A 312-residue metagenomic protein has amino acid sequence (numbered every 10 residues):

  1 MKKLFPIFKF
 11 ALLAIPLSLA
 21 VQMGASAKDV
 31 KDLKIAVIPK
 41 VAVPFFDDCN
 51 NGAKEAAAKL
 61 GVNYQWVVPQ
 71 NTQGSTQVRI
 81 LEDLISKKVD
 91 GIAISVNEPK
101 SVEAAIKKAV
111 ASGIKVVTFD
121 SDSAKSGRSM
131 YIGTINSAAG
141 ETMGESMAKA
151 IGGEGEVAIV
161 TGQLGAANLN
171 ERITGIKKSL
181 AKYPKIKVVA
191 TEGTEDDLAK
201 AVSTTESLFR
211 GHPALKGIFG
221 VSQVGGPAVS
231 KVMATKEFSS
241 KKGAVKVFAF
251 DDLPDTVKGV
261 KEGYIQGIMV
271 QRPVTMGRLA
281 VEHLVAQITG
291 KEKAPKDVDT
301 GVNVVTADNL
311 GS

Functional and structural regions predicted by a protein language model:
K3-P6, V21, A25-S312: A residue-level marker of the well-folded mature domains of exported/periplasmic proteins
K9-A20: Bacterial N-terminal signal peptides
